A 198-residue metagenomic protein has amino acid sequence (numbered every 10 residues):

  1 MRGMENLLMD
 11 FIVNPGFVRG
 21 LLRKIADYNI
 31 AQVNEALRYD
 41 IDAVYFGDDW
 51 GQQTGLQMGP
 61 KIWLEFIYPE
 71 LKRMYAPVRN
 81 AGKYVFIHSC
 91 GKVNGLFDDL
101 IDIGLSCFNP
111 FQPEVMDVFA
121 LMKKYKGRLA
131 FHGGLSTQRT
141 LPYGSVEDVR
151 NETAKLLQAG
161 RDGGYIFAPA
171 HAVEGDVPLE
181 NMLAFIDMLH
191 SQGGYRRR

Functional and structural regions predicted by a protein language model:
M1-R198: Active-site loop segments of alpha/beta catalytic cores
